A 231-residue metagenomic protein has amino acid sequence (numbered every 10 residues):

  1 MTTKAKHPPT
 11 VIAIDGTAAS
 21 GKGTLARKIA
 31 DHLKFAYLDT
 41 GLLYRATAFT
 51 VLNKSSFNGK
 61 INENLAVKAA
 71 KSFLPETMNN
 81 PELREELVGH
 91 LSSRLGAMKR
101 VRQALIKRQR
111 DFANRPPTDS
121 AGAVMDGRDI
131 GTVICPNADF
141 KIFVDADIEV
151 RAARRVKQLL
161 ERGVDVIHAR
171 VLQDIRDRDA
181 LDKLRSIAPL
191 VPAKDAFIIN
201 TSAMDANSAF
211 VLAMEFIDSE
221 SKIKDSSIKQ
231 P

Functional and structural regions predicted by a protein language model:
H7-V11, D119-A121: Pre-Walker A (Motif I) flank of P-loop NTPase domains
I14: Hydrophobic anchor at the beta1->P-loop junction of P-loop NTPases
A18: The conserved Walker
K22: Conserved lysine of the Walker
L25: Hydrophobic positions on the alpha1 helix immediately C-terminal to the Walker A/P-loop
A30-D39, S56-F57: Post-Walker A helix-loop "phosphate-sensing" segment adjacent to the P-loop in P-loop NTPases
L43-A121, T132, E149-A153, K157 (+4 more regions): ATP-dependent small-molecule kinase phosphotransfer cores that center on conserved nucleotide phosphate-binding segments
D139-F140, D145, V191-A206: Phosphate-binding beta-loop-alpha motif at adenosine-nucleotide cofactor sites
